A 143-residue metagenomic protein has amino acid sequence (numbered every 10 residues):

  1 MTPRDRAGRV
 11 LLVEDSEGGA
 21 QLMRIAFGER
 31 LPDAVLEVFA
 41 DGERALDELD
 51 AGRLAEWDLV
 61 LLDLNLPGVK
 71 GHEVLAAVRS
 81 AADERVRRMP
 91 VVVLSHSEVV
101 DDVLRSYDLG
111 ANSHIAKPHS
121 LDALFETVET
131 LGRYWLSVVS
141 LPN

Functional and structural regions predicted by a protein language model:
A7-F27: Conserved acidic segment of CheY-like receiver
V38, L66-V69, V100: Residue-level signal for the "D+5" position in two-component response regulator receiver
V38-L59: Acidic, metal-coordinating helix/loop segments flanking the phosphotransfer/catalytic sites of two-component signaling
D47, H72-R87: Short amphipathic alpha-helix used as the core "switch/output" element in two-component signaling
L62-L64, S95: Active-site residues of response regulator receiver
E73, E98-S113: Alpha4 helix (beta4-alpha4-beta5 surface) of REC/receiver domains from two-component response regulators
R85-E98, S106: A short, hydrophobic beta-strand element within the central beta-sheet of small alpha/beta folds
H119-T130: C-terminal output helix
